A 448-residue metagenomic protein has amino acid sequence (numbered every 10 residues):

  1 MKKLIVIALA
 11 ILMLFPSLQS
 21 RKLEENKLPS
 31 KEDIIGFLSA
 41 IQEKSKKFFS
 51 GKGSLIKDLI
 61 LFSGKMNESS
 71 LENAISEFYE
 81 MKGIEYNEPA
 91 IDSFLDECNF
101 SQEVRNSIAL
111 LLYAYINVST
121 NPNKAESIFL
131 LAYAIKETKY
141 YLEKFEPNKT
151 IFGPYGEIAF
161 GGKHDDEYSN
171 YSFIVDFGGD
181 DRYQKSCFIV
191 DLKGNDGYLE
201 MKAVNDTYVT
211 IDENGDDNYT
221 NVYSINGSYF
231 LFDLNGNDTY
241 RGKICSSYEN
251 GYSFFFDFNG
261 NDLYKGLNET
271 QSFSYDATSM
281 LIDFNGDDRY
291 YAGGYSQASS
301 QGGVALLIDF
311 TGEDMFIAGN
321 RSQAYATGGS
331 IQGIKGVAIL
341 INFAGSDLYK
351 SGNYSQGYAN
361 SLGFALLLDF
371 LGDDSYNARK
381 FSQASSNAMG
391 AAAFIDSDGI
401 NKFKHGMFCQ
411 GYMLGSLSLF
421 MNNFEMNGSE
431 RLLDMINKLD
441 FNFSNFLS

Functional and structural regions predicted by a protein language model:
I5-L12, S17-K163: Terminal non-domain segments
P154-G156, Y168-V175, Y183-V190, M201-I211 (+11 more regions): Short "repeat-start/strand-capping" segments in structured domains, especially the N-termini of parallel beta-helix
H164-D166, G179-Y183, G194-Y198, G215-Y219 (+12 more regions): Extracellular beta-strand scaffolds
D217, D257, N342, D369 (+3 more regions): Alpha-helical polar/charged "hotspots" used for coordination or helix-helix interfaces
F420-N423, G428, L432: Leucine-rich solenoid repeat scaffolds
S429-L447: N-terminal low-complexity segments that are often proline-rich with Ser/Thr-Pro
